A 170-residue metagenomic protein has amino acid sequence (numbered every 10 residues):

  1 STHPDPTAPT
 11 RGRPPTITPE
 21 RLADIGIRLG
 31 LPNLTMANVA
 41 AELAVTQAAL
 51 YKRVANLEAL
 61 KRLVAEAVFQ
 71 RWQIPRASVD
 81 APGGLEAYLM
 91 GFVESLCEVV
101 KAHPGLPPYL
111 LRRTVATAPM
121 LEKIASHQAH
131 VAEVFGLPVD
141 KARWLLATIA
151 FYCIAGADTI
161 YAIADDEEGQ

Functional and structural regions predicted by a protein language model:
P6-N38, E42, E66: Short, amphipathic alpha-helix enriched in basic
R28-L31, A44, Y51-R62: HTH DNA-binding helix-turn interface
A37, T46-A49: Key DNA-contact positions within bacterial/archaeal DNA-binding proteins
E66-Q73: Short, basic, alpha-helical segments at the C-terminal edge of helix-turn-helix-like DNA-binding modules
I74-R113, I149: Hydrophobic alpha-helical connector segments
C97-S126, D158-D166: Amphipathic alpha-helical segments used for helix-helix packing
L111-T148: Amphipathic alpha-helical packing segments from all-alpha helical-bundle domains
V139-Q170: Hydrophobic alpha-helical segments that form the core of small-molecule binding pockets and/or dimer interfaces
